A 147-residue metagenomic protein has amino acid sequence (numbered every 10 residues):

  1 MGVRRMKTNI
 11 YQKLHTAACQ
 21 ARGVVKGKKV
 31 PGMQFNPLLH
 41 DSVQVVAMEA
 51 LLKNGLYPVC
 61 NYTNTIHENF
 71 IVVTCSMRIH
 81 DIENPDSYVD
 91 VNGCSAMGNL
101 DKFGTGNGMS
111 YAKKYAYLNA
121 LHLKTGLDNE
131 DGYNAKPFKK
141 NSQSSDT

Functional and structural regions predicted by a protein language model:
G2-T147: Polyanion-binding surfaces on beta-sheet-dominated domains and ring/shell assemblies
